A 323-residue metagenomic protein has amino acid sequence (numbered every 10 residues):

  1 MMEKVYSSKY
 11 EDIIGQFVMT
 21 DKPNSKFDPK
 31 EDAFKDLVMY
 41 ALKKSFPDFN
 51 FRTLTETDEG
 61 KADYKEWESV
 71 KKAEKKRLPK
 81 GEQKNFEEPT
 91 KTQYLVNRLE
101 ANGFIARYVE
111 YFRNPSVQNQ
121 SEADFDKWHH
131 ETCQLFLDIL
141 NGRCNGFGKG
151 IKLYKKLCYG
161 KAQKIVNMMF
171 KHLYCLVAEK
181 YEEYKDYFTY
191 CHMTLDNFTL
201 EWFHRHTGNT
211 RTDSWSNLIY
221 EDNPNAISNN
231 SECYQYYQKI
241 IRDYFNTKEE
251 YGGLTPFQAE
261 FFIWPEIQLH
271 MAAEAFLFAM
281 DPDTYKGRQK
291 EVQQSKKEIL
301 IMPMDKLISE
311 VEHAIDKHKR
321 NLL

Functional and structural regions predicted by a protein language model:
M1-L54, Y64, C133-Q134, N141-G148 (+4 more regions): C-terminal accessory module of base-excision DNA glycosylases/AP lyases that mediates lesion recognition and DNA
S45-E182: Hydrophobic, aromatic-lined core segments that form the binding pocket/scaffold for planar heteroaromatic ligands
